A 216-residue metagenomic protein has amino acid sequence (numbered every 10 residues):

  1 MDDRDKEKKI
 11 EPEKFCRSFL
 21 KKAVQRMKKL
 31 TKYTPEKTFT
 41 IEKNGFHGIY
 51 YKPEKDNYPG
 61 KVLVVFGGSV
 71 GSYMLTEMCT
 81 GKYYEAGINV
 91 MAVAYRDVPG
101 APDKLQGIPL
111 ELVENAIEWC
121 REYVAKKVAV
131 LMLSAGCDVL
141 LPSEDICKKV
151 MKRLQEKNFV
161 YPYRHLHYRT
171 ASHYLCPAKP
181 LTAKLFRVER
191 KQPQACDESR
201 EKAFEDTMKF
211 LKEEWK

Functional and structural regions predicted by a protein language model:
F15-K61: N-terminal cap/lid segment of alpha/beta-hydrolase-fold proteins
N57-G60, V65-P102, V139-S143: Short substrate-entry loop that stabilizes the transition state in hydrolases
V70-L75, E114-V128, P142-D145: Primarily recognizes the serine-hydrolase "nucleophile elbow" in alpha/beta-hydrolase and SGNH/GDSL folds
R96-V124: Catalytic nucleophile-loop/oxyanion-hole region of alpha/beta-hydrolase and closely related hydrolase-like folds
M132-S134: Short beta-strand/loop motif that positions the catalytic acidic residue of the alpha/beta-hydrolase fold
G136-V139, M151, T170-S172: Acidic beta-to-alpha connecting loop that harbors the catalytic carboxylate
V139-K149, C176: Conserved alpha/beta-hydrolase "acid-adjacent" motif
Q155-K216: C-terminal catalytic histidine-bearing segment of alpha/beta-hydrolase fold enzymes
